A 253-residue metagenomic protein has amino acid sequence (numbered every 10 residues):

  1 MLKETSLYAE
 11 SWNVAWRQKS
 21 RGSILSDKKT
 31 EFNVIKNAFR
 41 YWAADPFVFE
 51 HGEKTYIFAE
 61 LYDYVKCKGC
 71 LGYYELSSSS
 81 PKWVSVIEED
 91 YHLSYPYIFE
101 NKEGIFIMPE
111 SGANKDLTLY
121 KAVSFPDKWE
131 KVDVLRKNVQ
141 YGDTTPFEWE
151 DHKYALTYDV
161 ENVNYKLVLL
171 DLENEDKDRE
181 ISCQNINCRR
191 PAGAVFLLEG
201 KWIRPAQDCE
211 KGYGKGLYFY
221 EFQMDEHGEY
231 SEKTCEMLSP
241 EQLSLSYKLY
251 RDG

Functional and structural regions predicted by a protein language model:
M1-G253: Carbohydrate-active catalytic/glycan-binding domains of CAZyme proteins, especially the secreted or lumenal ectodomains
